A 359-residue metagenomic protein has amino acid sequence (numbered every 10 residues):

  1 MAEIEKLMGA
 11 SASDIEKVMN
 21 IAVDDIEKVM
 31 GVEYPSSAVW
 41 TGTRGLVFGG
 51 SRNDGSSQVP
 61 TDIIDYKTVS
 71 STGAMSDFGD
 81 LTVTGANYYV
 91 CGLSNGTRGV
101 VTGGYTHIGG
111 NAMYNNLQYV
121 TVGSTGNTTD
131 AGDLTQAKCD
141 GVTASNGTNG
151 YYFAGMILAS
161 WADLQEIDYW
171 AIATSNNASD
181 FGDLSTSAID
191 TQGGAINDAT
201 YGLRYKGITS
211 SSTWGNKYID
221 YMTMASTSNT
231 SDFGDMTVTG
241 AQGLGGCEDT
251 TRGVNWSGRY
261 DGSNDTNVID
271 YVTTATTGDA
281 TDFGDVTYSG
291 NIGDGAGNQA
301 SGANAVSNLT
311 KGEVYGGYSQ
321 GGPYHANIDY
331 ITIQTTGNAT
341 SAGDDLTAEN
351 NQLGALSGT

Functional and structural regions predicted by a protein language model:
M1-T359: Polar, enzyme-active/binding microenvironments
